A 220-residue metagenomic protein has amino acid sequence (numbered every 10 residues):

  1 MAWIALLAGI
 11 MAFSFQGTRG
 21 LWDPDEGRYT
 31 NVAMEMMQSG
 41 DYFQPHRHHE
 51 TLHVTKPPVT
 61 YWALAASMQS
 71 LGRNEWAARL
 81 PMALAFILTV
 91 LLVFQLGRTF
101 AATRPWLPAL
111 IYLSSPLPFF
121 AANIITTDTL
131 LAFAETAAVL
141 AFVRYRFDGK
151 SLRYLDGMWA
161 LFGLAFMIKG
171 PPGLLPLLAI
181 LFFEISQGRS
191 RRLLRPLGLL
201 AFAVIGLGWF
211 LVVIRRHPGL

Functional and structural regions predicted by a protein language model:
M1-L220: Membrane-integral, polyisoprenol-dependent glycosyltransferases of the GT-C/oligosaccharyltransferase superfamily
